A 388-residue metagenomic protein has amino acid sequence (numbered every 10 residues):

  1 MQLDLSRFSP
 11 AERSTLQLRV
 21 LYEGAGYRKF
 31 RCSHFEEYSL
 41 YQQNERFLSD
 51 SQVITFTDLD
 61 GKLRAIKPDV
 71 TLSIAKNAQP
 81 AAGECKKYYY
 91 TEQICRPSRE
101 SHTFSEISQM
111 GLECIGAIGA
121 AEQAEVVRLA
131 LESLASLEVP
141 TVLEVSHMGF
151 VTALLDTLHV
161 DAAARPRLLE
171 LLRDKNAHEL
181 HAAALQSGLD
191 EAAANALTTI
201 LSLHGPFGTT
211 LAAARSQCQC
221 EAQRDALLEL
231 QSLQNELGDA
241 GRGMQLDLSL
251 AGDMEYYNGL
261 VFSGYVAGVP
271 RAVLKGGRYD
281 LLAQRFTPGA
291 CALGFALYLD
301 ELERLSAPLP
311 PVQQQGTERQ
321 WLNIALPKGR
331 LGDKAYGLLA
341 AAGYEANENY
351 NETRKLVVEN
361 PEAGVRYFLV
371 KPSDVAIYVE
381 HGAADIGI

Functional and structural regions predicted by a protein language model:
M1-D4, S216-Q219, G268, E359-G364: Short, basic, glycine/proline-bearing loop/turn elements
M1-K67, A124: TRNA-binding/sensing appendages of the translation machinery
R7-A25, E36-E37, T71-A82, Y89-P140 (+1 more regions): Positively charged, Gly/Ser-enriched RNA/tRNA-binding surfaces
R28-C32, G243-M244, A341-N349: Short secondary-structure junctions
C32-S51, S146-D156, L250-G259: Beta-rich nucleic-acid/ligand-interaction surfaces
Q52-D58, V160-A182, L189: Acidic, His- and aromatic-enriched active-site or binding-groove loops in soluble protein domains that engage sugars
Q52-S98, P372-G387: Glycine-rich, N-terminal phosphate-binding loop and its surrounding beta-alpha-beta segment
G316-I388: Domain-level signature for soluble enzymes in the chorismate/prephenate branch of the shikimate pathway
